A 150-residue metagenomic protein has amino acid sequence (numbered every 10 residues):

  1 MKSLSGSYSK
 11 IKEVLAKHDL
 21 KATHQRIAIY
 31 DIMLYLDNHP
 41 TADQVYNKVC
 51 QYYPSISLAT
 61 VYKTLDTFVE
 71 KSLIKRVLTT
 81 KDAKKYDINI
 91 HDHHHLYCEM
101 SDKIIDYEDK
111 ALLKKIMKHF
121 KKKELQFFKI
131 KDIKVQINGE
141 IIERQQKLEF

Functional and structural regions predicted by a protein language model:
S5-D19: Short, Lys/Arg-enriched N-terminal segment that forms or immediately precedes the first helix of a structured domain
V14, D31-L36, K48: Short amphipathic alpha-helical elements of helix-turn-helix/winged-helix folds
A22, L36-T41: Short capping segments at the starts of secondary-structure elements
I27-I32, Q44: Pre-recognition alpha-helix immediately N-terminal to the DNA-recognition helix within helix-turn-helix or winged-helix
Q44-V49, V61: A short acidic, leucine-rich amphipathic alpha-helix
V61-K71: Basic amphipathic alpha-helical segments that dock to polyanions
K71-F150: Non-DNA-binding regulatory cores of transcription-related proteins, predominantly C-terminal effector-binding
